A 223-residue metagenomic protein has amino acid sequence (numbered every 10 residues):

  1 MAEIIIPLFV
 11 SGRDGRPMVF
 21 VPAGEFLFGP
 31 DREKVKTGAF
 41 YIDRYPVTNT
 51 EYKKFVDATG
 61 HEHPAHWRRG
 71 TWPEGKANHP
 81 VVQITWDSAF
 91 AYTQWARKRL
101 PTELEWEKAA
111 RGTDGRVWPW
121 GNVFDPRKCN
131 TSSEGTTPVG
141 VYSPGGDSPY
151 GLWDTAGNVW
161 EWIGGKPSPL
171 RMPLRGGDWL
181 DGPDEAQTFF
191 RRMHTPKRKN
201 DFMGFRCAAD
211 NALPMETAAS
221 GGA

Functional and structural regions predicted by a protein language model:
M1-A2, I6, N211, M215 (+1 more regions): Pro/Ala/Gly-rich low-complexity, hydrophilic intrinsically disordered segments
M1-A2, P17, E107-A109: Short linear motifs in intrinsically disordered
L8-H66, Q83-D87, G157, N211: A short glycine-rich, aromatic-capped structural motif
V21, L27, E62, R68-D201: Functional-site microenvironments in short loops/helix caps that host divalent-cation chemistry
E185-Q187, E216-A223: Short, charged, solvent-exposed linker or helix-capping segments at domain edges/interfaces that act as flexible hinges
D201-M215: Short, structured beta-strand segments at or near domain termini in extracellular proteins/domains
